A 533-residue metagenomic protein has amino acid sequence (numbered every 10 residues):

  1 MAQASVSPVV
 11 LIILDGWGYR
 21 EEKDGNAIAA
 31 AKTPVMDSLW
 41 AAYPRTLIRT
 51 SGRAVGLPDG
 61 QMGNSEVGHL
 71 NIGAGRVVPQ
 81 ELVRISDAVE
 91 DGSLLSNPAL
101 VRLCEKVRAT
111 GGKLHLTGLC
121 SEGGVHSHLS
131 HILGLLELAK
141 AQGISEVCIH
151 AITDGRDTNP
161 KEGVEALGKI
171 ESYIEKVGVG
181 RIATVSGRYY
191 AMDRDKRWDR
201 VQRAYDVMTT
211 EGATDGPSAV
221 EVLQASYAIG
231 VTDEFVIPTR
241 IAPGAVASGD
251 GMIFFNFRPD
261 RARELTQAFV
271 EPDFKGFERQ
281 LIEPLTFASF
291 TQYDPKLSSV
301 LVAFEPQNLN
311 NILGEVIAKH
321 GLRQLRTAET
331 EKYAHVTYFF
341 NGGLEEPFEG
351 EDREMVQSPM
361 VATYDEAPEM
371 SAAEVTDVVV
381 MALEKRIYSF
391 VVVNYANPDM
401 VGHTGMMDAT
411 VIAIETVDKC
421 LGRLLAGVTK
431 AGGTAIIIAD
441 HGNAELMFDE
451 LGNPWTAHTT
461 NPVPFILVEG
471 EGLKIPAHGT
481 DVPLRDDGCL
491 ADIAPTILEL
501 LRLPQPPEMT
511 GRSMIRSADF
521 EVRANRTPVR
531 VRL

Functional and structural regions predicted by a protein language model:
M1-L533: Feature captures the catalytic ectodomains and active-site-proximal regions of enzymes that hydrolyze or transfer
